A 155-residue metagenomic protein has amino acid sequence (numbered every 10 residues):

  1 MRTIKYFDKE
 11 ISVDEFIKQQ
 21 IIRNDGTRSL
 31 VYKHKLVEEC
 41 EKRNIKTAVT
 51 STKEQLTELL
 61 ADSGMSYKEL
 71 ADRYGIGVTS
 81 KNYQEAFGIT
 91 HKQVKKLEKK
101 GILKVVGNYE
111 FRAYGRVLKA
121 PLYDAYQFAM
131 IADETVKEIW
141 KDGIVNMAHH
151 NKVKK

Functional and structural regions predicted by a protein language model:
R2-G77, A86-H91, K96, I102: Basic helix-extension-helix modules of the SAP/HeH family
K5-D8, R43, A125-K155: Long, charge-rich, low-complexity intrinsically disordered regions
D8-K9, E85, F111, A125: Intrinsically disordered, low-complexity regions enriched in small/polar residues
T50-M65, K99, K104-D142: Short helix-start
E85-G115, M147-K154: Long, low-complexity acidic/proline-rich regions
